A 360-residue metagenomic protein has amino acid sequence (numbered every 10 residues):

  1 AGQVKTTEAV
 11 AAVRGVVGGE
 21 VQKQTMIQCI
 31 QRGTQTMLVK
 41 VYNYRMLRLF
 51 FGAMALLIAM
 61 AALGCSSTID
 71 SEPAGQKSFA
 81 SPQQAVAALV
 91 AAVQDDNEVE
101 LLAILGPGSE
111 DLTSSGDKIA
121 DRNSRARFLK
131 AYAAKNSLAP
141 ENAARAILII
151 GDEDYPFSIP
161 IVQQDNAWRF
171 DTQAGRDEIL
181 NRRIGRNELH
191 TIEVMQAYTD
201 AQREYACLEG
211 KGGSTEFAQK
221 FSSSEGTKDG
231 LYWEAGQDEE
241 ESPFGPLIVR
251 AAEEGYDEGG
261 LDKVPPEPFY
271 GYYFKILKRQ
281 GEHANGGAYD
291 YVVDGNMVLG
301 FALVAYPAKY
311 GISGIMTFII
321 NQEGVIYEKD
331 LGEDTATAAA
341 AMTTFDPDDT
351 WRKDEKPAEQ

Functional and structural regions predicted by a protein language model:
A1-L47: N-terminal secretory signal peptides that target proteins for export/translocation
A61-G64: C-terminal motif of bacterial Sec signal peptides marking the signal peptidase cleavage site
S66-A74: Bacterial lipoprotein signal-peptidase II cleavage site
S67-T68, A146-L189, E193-Q196, V325-K329: Short beta-strand edge/turn micro-motifs at domain boundaries
N97-S109, E216-A218: Short, well-ordered alpha-helical segments enriched in acidic and aromatic residues
S109-F157, K263, E267-Y270, Q280-E282 (+1 more regions): Surface-exposed, charged secondary-structure patches
Y205-I312: Flexible, glycine-rich surface segments
L299-E355: C-terminal soluble interaction/assembly domains
